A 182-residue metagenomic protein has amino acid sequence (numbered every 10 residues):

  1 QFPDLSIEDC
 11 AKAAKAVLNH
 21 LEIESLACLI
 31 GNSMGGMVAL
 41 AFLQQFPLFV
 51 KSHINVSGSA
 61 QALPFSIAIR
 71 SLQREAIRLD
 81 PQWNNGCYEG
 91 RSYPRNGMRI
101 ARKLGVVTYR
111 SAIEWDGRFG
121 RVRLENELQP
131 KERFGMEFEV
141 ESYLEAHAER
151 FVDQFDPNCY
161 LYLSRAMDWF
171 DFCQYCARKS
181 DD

Functional and structural regions predicted by a protein language model:
Q1: Conserved HGGG/HGGXW glycine-rich cap/lid loop of the alpha/beta-hydrolase fold
E8-C28, M37, P47: Conserved acidic catalytic loop of the alpha/beta-hydrolase fold
D9, M37, R95-R99, F155 (+1 more regions): Generic recognition of stable, solvent-exposed alpha-helical segments in well-folded globular domains
K15, A101, G105, L161-S164: Non-transmembrane alpha-helical segments in soluble domains of secreted/periplasmic/extracellular proteins
L29-G31, V56: Short beta-strand immediately N-terminal to the catalytic nucleophile in serine-hydrolase-like folds
G36-P47, H53: Short glycine-enriched nucleophile-adjacent loop and the immediately C-terminal alpha-helix near the catalytic center
F49-K51, N55-R150: Alpha/beta-hydrolase-fold enzymes
R133-D182: C-terminal subdomain of alpha/beta-hydrolase-fold enzymes, centered on the catalytic histidine and its supporting
